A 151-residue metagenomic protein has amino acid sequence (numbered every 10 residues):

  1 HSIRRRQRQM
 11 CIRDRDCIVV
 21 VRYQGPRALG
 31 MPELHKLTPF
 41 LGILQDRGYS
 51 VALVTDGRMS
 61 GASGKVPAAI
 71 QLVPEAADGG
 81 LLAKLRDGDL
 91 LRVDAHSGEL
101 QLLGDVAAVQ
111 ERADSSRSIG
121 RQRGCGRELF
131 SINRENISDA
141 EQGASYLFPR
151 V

Functional and structural regions predicted by a protein language model:
H1-I12: Single conserved hydrophobic/aromatic residue that forms the stacking wall/gate of nucleotide- or nucleobase-binding
R5-R6, M31-E33, G64-P67: HINT superfamily self-processing domains
R13-C17, G48-T55, R123-R127, A144: Flexible, glycine/charged-enriched surface loops at secondary-structure junctions
D14, L44-D46, E135: Conserved catalytic SET/PR domain of SAM-dependent protein methyltransferases, capturing the structural core that binds
I18-M31: Glycine-rich phosphate/diphosphate-binding loops and the adjacent beta-loop-alpha structural elements that coordinate
E33-P39: Charged helix-capping and loop-helix junction motifs
D46-M59, G64-G104: Phosphate/diphosphate-binding loops
G79-V151: Intein/HINT protein-splicing elements and their conserved insertion hotspots or analogous self-processing inserts
